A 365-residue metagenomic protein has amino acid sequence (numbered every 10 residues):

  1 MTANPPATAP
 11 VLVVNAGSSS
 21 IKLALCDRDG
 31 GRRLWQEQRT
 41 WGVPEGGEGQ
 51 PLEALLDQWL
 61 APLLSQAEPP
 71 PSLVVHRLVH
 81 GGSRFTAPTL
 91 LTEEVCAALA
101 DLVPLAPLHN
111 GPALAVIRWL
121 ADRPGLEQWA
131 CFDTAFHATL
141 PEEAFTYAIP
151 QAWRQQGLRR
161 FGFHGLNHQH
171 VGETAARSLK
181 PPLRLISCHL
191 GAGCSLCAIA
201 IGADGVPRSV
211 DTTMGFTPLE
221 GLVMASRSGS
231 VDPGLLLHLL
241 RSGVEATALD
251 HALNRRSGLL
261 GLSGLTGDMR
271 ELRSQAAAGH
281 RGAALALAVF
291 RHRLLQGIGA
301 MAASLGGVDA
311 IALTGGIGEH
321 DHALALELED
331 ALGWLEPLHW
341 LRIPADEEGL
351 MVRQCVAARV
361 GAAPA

Functional and structural regions predicted by a protein language model:
T2-T8, G111-R123, H164-L185: Conserved phosphate-binding catalytic cores of ATP/NTP-utilizing and phosphoryl-transfer enzymes
A3, P10-Q50, G215: Short glycine-rich, Thr/Ser-proximal phosphate-binding strand/loop in the N-terminal lobe of ATP-dependent enzymes
R28-P70, L90, V95-H109, A278: N-terminal phosphate-binding loop and adjacent alpha-helix
L63-N110, E127-W129, A135-Y147: Short beta-strand-loop/turn "lid" adjacent to the catalytic site in phosphate-handling enzymes
T139-L240: Glycine-rich phosphate-binding loop of actin/hexokinase-like ATP-binding domains
H251, R255-L262, M269-L305: Adenine-nucleotide phosphate-binding core of ATP-dependent small-molecule kinases
D309-A331: Glycine-rich phosphate-binding loops at beta-strand->alpha-helix junctions
L338-A365: Glycine-rich phosphate-binding/hydrolytic loop that grips phosphoryl groups
